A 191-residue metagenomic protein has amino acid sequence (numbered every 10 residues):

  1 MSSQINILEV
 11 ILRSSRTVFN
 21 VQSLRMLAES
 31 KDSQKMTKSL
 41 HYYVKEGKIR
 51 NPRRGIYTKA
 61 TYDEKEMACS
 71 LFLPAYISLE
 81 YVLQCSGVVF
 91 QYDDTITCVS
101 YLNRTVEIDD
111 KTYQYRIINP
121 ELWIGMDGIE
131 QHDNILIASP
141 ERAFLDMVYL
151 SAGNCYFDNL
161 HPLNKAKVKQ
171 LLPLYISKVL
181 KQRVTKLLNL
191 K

Functional and structural regions predicted by a protein language model:
M1-Y76: Short beta-edge/loop segments at beta->alpha junctions of small alpha/beta modules that act as binding/recognition
L24, V82, F144: A residue-level signal for conserved active-site and pocket-lining positions in enzyme catalytic cores
E29, K48, G87, Y149-G153: Hydrophobic/aromatic-lined pockets within catalytic cores
M36, A75-L79, P140, F144: Amphipathic alpha-helical interface surfaces
E46-I56, C69-L122: Short gly/ser-rich loop at a beta-strand->alpha-helix junction or flexible surface loop bordering the NTP-binding
T61, P120-Q131: Short amphipathic alpha-helical segments and their helix-coil junctions
D63, N119, V148: A broadly conserved detector of short glycine/acidic/proline-rich loop/turn motifs that flank catalytic sites and bind
M126-K191: Hydrophobic alpha-helical interaction segments
